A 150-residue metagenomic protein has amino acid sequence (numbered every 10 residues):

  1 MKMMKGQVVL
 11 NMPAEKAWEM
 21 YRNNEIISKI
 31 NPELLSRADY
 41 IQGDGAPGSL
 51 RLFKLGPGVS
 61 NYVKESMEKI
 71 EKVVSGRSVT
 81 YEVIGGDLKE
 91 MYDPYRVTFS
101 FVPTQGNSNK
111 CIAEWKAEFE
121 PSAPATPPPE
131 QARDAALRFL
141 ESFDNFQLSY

Functional and structural regions predicted by a protein language model:
M1-A46: Hydrophobic ligand-binding cavity/cleft-lining segments
K2, P47, Y62, D93 (+1 more regions): Residue-level preference for beta-strand/loop junctions
G6-V8, E65-K72, Y95-Q105: Hydrophobic/aromatic beta-strand elements that line small-molecule binding cavities or substrate pockets in beta-rich
A14, G43-G45, E71-S78, S100-I112 (+1 more regions): A short, structured loop/turn motif at beta-sheet edges
A17, R51, I70, Y81 (+3 more regions): Structural signal for hydrophobic/aromatic residues that build the beta-strand cores of folded beta-sheet domains
E25-K29, A38-E90: Glycine-rich portal/gate segments that line the openings of hydrophobic small-molecule binding cavities
L34-L35, E141-Y150: Short, highly charged C-terminal tails/helix-capping segments
T80-R138: Beta-strand/loop substructures that line and gate deep hydrophobic ligand-binding cavities in soluble
